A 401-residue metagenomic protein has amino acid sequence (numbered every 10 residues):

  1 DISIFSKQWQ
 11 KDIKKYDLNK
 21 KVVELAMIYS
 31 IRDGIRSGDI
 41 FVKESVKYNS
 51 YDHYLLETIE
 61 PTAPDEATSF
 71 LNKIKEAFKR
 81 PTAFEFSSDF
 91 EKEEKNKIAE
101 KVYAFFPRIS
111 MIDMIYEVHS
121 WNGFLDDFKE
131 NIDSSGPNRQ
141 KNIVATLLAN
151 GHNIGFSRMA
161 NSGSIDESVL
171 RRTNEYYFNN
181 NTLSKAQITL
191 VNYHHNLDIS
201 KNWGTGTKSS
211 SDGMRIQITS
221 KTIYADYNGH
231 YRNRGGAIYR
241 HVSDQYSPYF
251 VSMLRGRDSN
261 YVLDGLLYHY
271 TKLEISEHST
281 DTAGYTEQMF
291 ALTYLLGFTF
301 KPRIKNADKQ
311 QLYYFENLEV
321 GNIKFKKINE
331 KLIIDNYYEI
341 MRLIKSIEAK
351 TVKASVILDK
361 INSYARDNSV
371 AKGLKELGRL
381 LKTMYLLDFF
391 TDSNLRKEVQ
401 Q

Functional and structural regions predicted by a protein language model:
D1-T82: Long amphipathic alpha-helical coiled-coil/heptad-repeat bundle
E76, A83-S162: Structured, charged N-terminal subsegments at the starts of enzyme catalytic cores and at intra-chain domain/subunit
S120, F124-N131, N153, L183 (+5 more regions): Intrinsically disordered or highly flexible coil/loop and linker segments, enriched in small and charged/polar residues
N161-K201, D226-Y338: Catalytic or ion-translocation cores adjacent to nucleophile or general acid/base/metal-coordination motifs in diverse
G206-I216: Two-metal-ion RNase H-like nuclease active-site motif
D212-M214, A283-Y285, D308-Q310, I357-A365: A glycine-rich phosphate-binding loop feature that marks nucleotide/adenosyl-phosphate handling sites
R215-D226: Flexible, glycine/threonine-enriched loop-and-boundary segments that flank and lead into catalytic domains of large
R342-Q401: Charge-patterned, long linear interaction tracts outside catalytic cores
